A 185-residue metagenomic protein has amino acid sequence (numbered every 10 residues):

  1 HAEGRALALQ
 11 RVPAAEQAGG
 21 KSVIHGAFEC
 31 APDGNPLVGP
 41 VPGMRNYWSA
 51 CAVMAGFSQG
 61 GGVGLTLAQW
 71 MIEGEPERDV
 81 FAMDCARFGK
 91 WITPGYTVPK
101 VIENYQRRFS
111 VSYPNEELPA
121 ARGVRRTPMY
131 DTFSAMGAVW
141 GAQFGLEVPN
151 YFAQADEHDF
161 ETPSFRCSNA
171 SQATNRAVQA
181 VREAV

Functional and structural regions predicted by a protein language model:
A2-R125: C-terminal catalytic lobe of FAD-dependent flavoproteins
F81-V185: Basic, glycine/lysine-rich polyanion-binding surfaces/domains
